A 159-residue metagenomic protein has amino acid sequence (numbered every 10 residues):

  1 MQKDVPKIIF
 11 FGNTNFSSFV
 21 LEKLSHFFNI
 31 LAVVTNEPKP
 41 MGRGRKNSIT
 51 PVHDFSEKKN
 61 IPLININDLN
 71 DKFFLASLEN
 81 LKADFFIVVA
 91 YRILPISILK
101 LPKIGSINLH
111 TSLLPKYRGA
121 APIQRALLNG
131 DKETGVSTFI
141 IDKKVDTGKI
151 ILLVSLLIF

Functional and structural regions predicted by a protein language model:
M1-G44: N-terminal Rossmann-like dinucleotide-binding module
V5-P6, H26, A83-F159: Donor/substrate-binding cores of folate-linked one-carbon enzymes
G12, E37, I66-N67, L109-S112 (+1 more regions): Short beta->alpha connector loops at strand-helix junctions that form conserved, small/polar/Pro-enriched
N13-F16, N67-N70, A90-I93: Short beta->alpha connector loops
S18, E22, L75-E79, I96 (+1 more regions): Amphipathic, non-transmembrane alpha-helical secondary structure
I30, P62, E133: Residue-level detector of anion-binding/catalytic polar loops
P40-D84: N-terminal glycine-/serine-/threonine-rich beta1-alpha1-beta2 phosphate-ribose binding loop of Rossmann-like
